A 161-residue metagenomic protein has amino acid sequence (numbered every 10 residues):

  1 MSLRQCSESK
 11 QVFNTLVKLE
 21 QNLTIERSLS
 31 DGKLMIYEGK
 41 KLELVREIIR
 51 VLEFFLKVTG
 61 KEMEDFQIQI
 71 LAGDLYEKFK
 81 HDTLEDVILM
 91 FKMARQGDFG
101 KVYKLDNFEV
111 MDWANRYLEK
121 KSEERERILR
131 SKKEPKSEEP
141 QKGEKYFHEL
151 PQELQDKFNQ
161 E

Functional and structural regions predicted by a protein language model:
M1-E161: Charged interaction scaffolds used for protein-protein
